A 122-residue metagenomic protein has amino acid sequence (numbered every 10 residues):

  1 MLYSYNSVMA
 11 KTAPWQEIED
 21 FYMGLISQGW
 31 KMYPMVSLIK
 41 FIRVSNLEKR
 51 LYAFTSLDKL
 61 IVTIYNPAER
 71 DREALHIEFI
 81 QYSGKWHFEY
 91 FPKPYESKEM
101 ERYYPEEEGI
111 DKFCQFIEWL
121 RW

Functional and structural regions predicted by a protein language model:
M1-A68: Negatively charged, low-complexity tracts enriched in Asp/Glu with abundant Ser/Thr
M1-D20, K93-W122: Mixed-charge, Lys/Arg-enriched low-complexity segments
M35, E48, R72, I110-I117: Generic N-terminal initiation segments characterized by hydrophobic and/or small/turn-forming residues
T55, E78-Q81, W122: Conserved binding-pocket/active-site segment within a compact domain
P67-E108: Intrinsically disordered, low-complexity regulatory segments enriched in Ser/Thr/Pro and charged residues
